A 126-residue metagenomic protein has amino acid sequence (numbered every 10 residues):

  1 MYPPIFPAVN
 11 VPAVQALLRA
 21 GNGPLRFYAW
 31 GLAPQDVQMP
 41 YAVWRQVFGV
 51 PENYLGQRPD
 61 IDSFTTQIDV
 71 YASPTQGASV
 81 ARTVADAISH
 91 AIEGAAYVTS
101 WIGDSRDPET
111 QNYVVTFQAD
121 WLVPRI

Functional and structural regions predicted by a protein language model:
M1-R58, Q76, T83, E109: Small/polar-rich, solvent-exposed N-terminal microdomains that initiate assembly or binding
V9, G21, I68, G103-R106 (+1 more regions): Intrinsic-disorder/low-complexity regions
Q46-V50, I61-T66, A87-A91, D120: Short, low-complexity, polar/charged sequence segments that are solvent-exposed and flexible
E52-Y54, T66-Y71, I92-A96, R125-I126: Glycine-rich loops and low-complexity Gly/Arg-rich segments that provide flexible linkers or classic glycine-based
R58-P59, A72-R82, V98-I102: Short C-terminal domain-edge/linker segments immediately following a structured domain
D60-P74, Y113-P124: Oligomerization/assembly interface segments of phage tail-like spikes and tubes
D86-I126: Acidic-leaning, charged glycine-interspersed low-complexity segments
